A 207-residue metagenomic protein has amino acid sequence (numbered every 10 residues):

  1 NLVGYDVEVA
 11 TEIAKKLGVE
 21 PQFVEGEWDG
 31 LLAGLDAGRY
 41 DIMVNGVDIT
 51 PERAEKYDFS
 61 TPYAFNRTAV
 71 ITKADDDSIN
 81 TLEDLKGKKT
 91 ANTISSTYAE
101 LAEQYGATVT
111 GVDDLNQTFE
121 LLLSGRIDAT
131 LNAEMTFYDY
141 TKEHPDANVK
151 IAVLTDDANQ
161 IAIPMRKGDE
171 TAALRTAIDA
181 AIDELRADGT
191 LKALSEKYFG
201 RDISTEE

Functional and structural regions predicted by a protein language model:
N1-G46: Extracytoplasmic small-molecule ligand-binding "clamshell" domains of the periplasmic binding protein/Venus flytrap
Y5-V7, Q22-A33, D77, S95-S96 (+2 more regions): Short helix-initiation/N-cap motifs at beta->coil->alpha
V7-K16, D76, I94-S96, Q160-D202: Extended ligand-binding regions for polar small-molecule ligands
A10-V19, L82, S95-L115, F119 (+1 more regions): Ligand-binding cleft/hinge of the Venus flytrap
G18-E20, D36-N45, K88, L123-T136 (+1 more regions): Alpha-to-beta junction loops
G30, V47-E55, L101-Q104, D128-A158: A ligand-binding cleft/hinge motif common to bilobed small-molecule-binding domains
F65-T72, Y138-A180, R201-E207: Periplasmic-binding protein-like
K73-K89: Flexible hinge/capping segments at coil-to-helix
